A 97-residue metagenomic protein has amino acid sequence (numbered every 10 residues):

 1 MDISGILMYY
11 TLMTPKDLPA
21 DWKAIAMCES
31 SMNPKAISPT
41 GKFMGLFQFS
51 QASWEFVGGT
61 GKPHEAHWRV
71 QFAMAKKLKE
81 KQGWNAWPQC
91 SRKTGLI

Functional and structural regions predicted by a protein language model:
M1-M32: Export/targeting segments at the very N-terminus of extracytoplasmic proteins
D17-A20, A24, T40-V57, G61-I97: Catalytic and binding regions of secreted/periplasmic enzymes and modules that target cell-wall glycans
S30-N33, S53-E55: Solvent-exposed loop/turn segments at secondary-structure junctions within structured extracellular/periplasmic domains
A36-S38: Short, solvent-exposed loop/turn and secondary-structure capping segments
